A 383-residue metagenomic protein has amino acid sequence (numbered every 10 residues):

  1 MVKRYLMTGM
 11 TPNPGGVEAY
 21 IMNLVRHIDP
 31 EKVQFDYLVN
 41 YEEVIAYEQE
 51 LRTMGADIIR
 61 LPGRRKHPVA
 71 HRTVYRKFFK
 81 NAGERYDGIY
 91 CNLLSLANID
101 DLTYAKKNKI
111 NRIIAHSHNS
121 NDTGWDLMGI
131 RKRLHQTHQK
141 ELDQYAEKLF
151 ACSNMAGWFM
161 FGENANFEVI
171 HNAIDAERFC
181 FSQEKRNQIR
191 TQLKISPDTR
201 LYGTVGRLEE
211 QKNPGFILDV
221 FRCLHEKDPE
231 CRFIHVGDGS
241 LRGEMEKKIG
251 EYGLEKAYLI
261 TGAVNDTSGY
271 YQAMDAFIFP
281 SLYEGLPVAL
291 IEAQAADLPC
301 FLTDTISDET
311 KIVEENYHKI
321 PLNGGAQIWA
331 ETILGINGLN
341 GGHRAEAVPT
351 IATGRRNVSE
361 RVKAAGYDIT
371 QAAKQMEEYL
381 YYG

Functional and structural regions predicted by a protein language model:
K3, M7-G15, A19-A70, S240-R242 (+2 more regions): N-terminal strand-loop element at the rim of the active site of nucleotide-sugar-dependent glycosyltransferases
G15-N23, R200, T204-C223, S240-E246: A conserved mid-protein helix/loop that constitutes part of the nucleotide-sugar donor-binding site
L38, L290, P299-D304, E309: Short hydrophobic beta-strand element within catalytic cores of glycosyltransferases and related nucleotide-activated
V74-K77, C180-I195: A short helix/loop element that forms part of the nucleotide-sugar donor recognition site in Leloir-type
L94, A263, L282: Aromatic "clamp/platform" in nucleotide-sugar-dependent glycosyltransferases that forms part of the donor/acceptor
M155, A173: Carbohydrate-associated surface elements
L241-E244, L254-V264, Y270: Active-site donor-binding acidic/aromatic loop of nucleotide-activated sugar and phosphosugar transferases involved
E309-V348: Change "using UDP/GDP/dTDP sugars" to "using nucleotide sugars
